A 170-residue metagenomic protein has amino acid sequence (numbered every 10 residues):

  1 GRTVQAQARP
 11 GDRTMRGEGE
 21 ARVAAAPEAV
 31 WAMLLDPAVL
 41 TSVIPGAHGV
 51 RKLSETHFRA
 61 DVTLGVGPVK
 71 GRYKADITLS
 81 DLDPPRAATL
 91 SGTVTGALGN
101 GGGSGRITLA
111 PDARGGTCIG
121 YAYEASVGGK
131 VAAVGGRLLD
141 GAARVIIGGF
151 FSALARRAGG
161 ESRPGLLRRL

Functional and structural regions predicted by a protein language model:
G1, K130-R168: A conserved amphipathic terminal alpha-helix motif
G1-G65, G165-L170: Hydrophobic ligand-binding cavity/cleft-lining segments
G11-R13, K52, G67-G71, A97-G101 (+1 more regions): A generic structural micro-feature
E18, R72-D76, N100-R106: Short, surface-exposed coil-to-beta transition loops
A26, E55, P84, D112-G116: Short strand-connecting beta-turns/loops that link adjacent beta-strands
V30-L34, L40, L79, Y121 (+1 more regions): Hydrophobic pocket/interface hotspot
R51-T93: Glycine-rich portal/gate segments that line the openings of hydrophobic small-molecule binding cavities
D81, T89, T93-A142: Beta-strand/loop substructures that line and gate deep hydrophobic ligand-binding cavities in soluble
